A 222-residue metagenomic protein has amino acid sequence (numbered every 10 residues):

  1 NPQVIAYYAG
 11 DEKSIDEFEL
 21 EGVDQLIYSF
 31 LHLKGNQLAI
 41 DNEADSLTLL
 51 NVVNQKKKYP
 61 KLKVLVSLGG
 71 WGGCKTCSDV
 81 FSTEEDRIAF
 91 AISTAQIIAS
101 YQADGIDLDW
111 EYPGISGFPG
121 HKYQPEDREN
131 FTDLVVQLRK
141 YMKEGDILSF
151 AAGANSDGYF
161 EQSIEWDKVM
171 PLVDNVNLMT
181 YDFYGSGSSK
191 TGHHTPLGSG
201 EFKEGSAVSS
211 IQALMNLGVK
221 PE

Functional and structural regions predicted by a protein language model:
N1-I98: Glycan-recognition patch characteristic of GH18 chitinases/ENGases and related GlcNAc/peptidoglycan-binding proteins
P2, P60-V64, Q102-I106, E144-D146 (+2 more regions): Short, well-ordered coil/turn segments that N-cap beta-strands
Y8, F30, V66-G70, W110-Y112 (+2 more regions): A cross-domain feature marking catalytic cores of carbohydrate-active enzymes and several ubiquitous metabolic/repair
F18, I97-Y101, V169, L214: Generic structural signal for hydrophobic
L26, V66, L108, L138 (+1 more regions): Conserved, mostly hydrophobic/aromatic
G35-L47, P113-E222: Substrate-binding surface in catalytic domains of secreted glycosidases
G70-W71, I106, H193: Gly/Ser/Thr-rich helix-start
F90, T94-S116, H121-K122, E126-N130: Serine-hydrolase-like catalytic core of hydrolytic proteins
